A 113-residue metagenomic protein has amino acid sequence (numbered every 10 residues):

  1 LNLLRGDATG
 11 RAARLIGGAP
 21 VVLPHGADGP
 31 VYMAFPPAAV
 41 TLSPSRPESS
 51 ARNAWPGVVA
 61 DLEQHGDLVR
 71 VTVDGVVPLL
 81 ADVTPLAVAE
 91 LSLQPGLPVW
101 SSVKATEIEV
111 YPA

Functional and structural regions predicted by a protein language model:
L1-T9: ABC transporter nucleotide-binding domain
N2, N53, V77: Exposed loop/turn and edge beta-strand positions of beta-sandwich/beta-sheet ligand-binding modules
G10-A12, I16-G66, D82-A113: Glycine/charge-rich catalytic "coupling/switch" loops of P-loop NTPases
L68-P78: Glycine- and charge-enriched low-complexity intrinsically disordered segments
